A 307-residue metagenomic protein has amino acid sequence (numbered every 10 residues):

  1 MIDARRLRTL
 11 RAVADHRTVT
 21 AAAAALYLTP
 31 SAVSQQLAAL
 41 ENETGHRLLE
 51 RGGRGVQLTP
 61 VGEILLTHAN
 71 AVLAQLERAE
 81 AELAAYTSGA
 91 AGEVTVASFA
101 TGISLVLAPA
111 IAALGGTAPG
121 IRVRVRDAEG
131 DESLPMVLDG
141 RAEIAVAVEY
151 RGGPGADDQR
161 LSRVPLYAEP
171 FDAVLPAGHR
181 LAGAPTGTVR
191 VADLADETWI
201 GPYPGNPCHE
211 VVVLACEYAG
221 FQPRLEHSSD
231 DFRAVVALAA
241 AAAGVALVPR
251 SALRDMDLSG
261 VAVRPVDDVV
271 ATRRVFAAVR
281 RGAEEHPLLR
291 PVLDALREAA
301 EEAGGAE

Functional and structural regions predicted by a protein language model:
R11-T29: Short helix-boundary/capping micro-motifs
V19, E41-E63: A short LG(V/I)-centered, amphipathic sequence patch enriched for acidic residue(s) preceding the LG motif
R54, P60, A84-I103, T117-R122 (+2 more regions): Interdomain hinge and pocket-entrance segments immediately C-terminal to HTH DNA-binding domains
A91-P154: Central regulatory/effector-binding core of bacterial HTH transcription factors
L105, V148, L181-V191, E197-A219 (+2 more regions): Secondary-structure junction motif
V106, V261-E307: A late-sequence structural motif
G155-P165, E169, R233-G282: Beta-alpha-beta core module
D158-W199: Flexible hinge/capping segments at coil-to-helix
